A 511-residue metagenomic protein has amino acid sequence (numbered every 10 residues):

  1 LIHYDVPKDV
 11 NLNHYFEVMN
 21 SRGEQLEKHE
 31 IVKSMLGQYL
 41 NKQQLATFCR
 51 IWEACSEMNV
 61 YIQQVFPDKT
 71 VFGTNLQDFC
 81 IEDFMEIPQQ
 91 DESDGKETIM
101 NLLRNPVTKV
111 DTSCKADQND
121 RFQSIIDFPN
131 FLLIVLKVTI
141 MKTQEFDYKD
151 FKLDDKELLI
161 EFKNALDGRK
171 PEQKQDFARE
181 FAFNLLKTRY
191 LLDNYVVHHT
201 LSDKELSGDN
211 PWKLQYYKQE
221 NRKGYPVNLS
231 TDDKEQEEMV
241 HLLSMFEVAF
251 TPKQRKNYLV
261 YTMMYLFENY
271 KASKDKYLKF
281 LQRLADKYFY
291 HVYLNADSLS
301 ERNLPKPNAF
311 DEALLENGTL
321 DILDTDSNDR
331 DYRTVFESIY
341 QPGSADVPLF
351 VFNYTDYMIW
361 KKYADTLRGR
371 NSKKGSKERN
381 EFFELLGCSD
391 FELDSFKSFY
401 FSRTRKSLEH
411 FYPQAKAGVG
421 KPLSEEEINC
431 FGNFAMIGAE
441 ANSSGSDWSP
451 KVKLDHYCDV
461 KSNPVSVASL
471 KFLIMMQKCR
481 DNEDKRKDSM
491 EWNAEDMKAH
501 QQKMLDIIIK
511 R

Functional and structural regions predicted by a protein language model:
L1-R511: Flexible coil/loop and intrinsically disordered segments
